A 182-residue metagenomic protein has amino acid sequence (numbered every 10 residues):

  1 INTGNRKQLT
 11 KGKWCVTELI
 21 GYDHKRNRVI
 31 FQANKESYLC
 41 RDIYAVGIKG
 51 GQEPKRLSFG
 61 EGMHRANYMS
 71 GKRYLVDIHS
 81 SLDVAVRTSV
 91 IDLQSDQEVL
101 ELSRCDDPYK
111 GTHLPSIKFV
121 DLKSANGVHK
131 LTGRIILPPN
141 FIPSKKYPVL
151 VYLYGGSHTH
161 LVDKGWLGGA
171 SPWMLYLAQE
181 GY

Functional and structural regions predicted by a protein language model:
I1-D23, A33-E36, V46-R65, L93-I117 (+1 more regions): Multi-bladed beta-propeller domains
D23-R26, S70-G71: Residue-level detector of Asp-centered blade-edge/turn motifs that repeat once per structural unit in beta-propeller
R28-Q32, L75-I78: Residue position within the beta-strands of beta-propeller blades
K35-L39, S81-V84: Short glycine/acidic-enriched loop and turn motifs that connect beta-strands
R65-Y182: Serine-hydrolase catalytic core recognition
